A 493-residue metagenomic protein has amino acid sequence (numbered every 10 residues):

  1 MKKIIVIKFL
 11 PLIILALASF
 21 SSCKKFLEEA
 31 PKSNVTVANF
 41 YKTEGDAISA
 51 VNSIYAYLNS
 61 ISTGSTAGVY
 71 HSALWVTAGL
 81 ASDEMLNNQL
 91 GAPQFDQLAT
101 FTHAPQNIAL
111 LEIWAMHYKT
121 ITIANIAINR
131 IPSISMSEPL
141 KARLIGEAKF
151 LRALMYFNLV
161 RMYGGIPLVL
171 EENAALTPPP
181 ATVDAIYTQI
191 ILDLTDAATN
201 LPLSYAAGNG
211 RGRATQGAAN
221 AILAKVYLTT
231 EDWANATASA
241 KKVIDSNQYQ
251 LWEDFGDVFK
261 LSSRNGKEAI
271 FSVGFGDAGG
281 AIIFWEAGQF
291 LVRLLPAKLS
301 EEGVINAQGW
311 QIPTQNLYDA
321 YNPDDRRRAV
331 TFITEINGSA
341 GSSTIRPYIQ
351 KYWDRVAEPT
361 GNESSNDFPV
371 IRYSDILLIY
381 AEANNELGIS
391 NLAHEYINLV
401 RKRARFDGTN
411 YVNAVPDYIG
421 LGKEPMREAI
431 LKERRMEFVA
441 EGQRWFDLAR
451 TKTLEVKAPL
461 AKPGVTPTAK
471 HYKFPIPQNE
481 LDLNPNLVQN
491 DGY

Functional and structural regions predicted by a protein language model:
M1-S22: Sec-dependent bacterial lipoprotein signal peptides
V6-I7, C23-Y70, Q94, A99-W285 (+1 more regions): Acidic/polar-rich alpha-helix caps and helix-coil junctions
L12-L15, Q315, N362-S365: Residue-level detector of transmembrane insertion/anchoring sites
T77-M85, A278-G303, E441: Acidic-aromatic pocket-rim loops
G79-A92, W114-A115: Conserved oxyanion/phosphate-binding beta-strand-loop segments in alpha/beta enzyme cores
S300-I333, G341: A short, charged
